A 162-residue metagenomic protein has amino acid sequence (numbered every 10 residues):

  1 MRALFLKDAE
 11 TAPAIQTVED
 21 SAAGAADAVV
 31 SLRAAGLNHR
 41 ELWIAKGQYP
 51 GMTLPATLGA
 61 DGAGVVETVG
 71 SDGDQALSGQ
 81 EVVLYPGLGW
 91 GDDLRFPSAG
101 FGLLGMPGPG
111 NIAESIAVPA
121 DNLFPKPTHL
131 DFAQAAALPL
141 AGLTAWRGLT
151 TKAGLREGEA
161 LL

Functional and structural regions predicted by a protein language model:
M1, Q80, G158-L161: Nucleotide donor/acceptor-binding cores
E10-I15, H39-E41: Short N-terminal binding/cap micro-motifs at the start of the first secondary-structure element
A14, A26, A60, P97 (+1 more regions): Exposed loop/turn and edge beta-strand positions of beta-sandwich/beta-sheet ligand-binding modules
S21-A35, Q48-G91, P107-G110, A117 (+1 more regions): Glycine-rich beta-strand-centered segment in the early N-terminal region that forms part of a ligand/cofactor-binding
R40-A45, D93: Cytochrome P450 core scaffold surrounding the K-helix E-X-X-R motif and the conserved "meander" helix-loop region
P86-L162: NAD(P)H dinucleotide-binding glycine-rich loop of Rossmann-like/cofactor-binding domains, especially the beta1-alpha1
